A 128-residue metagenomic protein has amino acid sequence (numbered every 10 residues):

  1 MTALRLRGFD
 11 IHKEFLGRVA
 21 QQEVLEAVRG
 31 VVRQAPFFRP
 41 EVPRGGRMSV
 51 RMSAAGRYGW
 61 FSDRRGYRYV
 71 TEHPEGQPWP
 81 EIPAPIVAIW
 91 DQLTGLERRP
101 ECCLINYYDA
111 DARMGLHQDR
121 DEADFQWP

Functional and structural regions predicted by a protein language model:
M1-P128: Non-heme Fe(II) oxygenase metal-center motifs and adjacent flexible, charged/small-residue loops
